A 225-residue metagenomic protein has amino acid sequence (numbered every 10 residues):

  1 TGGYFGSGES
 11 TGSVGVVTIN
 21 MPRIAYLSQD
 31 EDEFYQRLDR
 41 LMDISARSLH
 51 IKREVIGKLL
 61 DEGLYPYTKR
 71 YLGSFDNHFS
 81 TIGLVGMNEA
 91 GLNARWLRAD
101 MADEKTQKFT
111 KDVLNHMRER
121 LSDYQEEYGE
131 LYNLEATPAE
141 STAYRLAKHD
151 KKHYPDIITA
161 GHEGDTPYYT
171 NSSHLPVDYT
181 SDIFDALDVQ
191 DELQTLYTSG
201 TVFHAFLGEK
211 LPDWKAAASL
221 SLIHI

Functional and structural regions predicted by a protein language model:
T1-K69: Function-dense linear segments that define catalytic or interfacial modules in macromolecule-processing proteins
I24, E89-L97: Well-ordered alpha-helical scaffold segments within catalytic/enzyme domains
V55, G73-S74, A94-M101, R120-L131 (+1 more regions): Secondary-structure transition/capping motifs at alpha-helix termini and the adjoining loop/turn into the next element
K69-A90: Core structural elements
D100-R120: Short secondary-structure subsegments characteristic of cysteine-rich extracellular domains
S122-Y168: Extended amphipathic alpha-helical segments with heptad-repeat/coiled-coil character used for oligomerization, fusion
P155-S181, V189-Q190: Aromatic/basic-lined ligand-recognition segments that form π-stacking hydrophobic pockets flanked by Lys/Arg to engage
I223-I225: Conserved small/polar residues in nucleotide/adenosyl-binding loops
